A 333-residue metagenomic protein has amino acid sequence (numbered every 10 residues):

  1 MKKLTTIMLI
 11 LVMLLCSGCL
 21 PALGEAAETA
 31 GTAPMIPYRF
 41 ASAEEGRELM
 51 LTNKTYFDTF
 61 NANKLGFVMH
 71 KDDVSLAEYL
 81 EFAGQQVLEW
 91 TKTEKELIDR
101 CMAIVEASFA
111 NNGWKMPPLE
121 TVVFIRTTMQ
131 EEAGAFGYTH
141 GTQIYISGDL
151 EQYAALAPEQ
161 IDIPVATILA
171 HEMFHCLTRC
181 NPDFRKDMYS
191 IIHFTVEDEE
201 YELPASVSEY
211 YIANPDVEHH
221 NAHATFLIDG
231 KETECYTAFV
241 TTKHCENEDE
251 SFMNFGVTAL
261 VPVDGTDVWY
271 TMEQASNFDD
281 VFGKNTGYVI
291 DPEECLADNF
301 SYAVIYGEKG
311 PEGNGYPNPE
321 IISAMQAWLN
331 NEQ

Functional and structural regions predicted by a protein language model:
M1-M8: Positively charged n-region of N-terminal signal peptides that target proteins for export
L9, M13-S17: Hydrophobic core
C16-T29: Sec-dependent signal peptide cleavage junction
E28-K95, I322: N-terminal mature-domain "stem" immediately C-terminal to a signal peptide or N-terminal signal-anchor/transmembrane
F82-I146: Auxiliary, metal-adjacent structural segments of Zn-dependent hydrolase domains
T127-A170, R179: Active-site scaffold of zinc-dependent metalloenzymes
N181-L260, E293-E332: Post-HExxH zinc-binding segment in Zn-dependent metallohydrolases
W269-E308: Extracellular low-complexity, Gly/Ser/Thr-rich intrinsically disordered linkers and protease-sensitive activation/hinge
